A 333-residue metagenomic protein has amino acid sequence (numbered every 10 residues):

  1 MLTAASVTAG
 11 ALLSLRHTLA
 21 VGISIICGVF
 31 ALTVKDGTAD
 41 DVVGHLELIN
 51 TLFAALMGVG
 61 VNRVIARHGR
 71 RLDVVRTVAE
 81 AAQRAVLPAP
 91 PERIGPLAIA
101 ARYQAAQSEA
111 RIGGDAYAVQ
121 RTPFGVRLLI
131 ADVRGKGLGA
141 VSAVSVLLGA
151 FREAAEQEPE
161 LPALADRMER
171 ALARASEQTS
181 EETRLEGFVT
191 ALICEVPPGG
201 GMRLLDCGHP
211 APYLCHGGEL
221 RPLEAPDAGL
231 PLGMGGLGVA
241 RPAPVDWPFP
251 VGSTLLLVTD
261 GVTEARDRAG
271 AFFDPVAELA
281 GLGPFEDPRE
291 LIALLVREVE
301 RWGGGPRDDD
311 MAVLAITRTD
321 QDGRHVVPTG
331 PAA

Functional and structural regions predicted by a protein language model:
M1, V29-L52: Membrane interfacial helix motifs at helix-loop boundaries and amphipathic/re-entrant anchors
L2, S6-A11, R16, I25-I26 (+9 more regions): Conserved subregion of the PPM/PP2C metallophosphatase catalytic domain
A4, L19-A20, L48: Hydrophobic alpha-helical transmembrane segments
S14, T18, V43-L46: Membrane-interface helix-boundary signature
V34-V42, A66-R67, R71, Q157: Transmembrane helix-loop junctions in multipass membrane proteins, especially transporters and channels
V42-V43, K136, E264-A265, A269: Regulatory loop-to-helix N-cap segments in sensory/regulatory domains that couple ligand/signal detection
T51, A55-N62, A150-Q157: Signal-transmission/dimerization alpha-helices at domain junctions
A81-D166, R184: Membrane-proximal soluble helical/coiled-coil segments that couple transmembrane anchors to catalytic or regulatory
